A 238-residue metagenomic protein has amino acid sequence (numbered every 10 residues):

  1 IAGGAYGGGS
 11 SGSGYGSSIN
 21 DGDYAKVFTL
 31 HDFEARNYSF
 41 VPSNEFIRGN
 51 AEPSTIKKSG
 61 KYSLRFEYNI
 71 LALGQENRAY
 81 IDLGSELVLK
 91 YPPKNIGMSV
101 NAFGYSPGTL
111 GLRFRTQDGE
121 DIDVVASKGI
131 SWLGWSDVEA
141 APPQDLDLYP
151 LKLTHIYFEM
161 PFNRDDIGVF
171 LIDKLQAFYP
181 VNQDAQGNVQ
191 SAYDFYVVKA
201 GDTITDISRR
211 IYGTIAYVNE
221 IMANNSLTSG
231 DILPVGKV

Functional and structural regions predicted by a protein language model:
A2-R48: Extracellular carbohydrate-recognition regions
S54-R78: Short carbohydrate-recognition loop motifs
N69-N95, Q117-A126: Secreted extracellular polysaccharide-interacting domains
E76-R78, Y105-R115: Beta-strand acidic-aromatic groove motif in beta-rich domains, primarily in extracellular
F103, P107, Q117-L153, D165-I167: Extracellular carbohydrate recognition and processing domains and analogous Trp-centered ligand-binding platforms
P150, P161-F178: Extracellular carbohydrate recognition
Q186-I215: Primarily a LysM-type cell-wall glycan-binding module
G213-V238: Extracellular LysM carbohydrate-binding repeats and other cell-envelope/extracellular binding modules
